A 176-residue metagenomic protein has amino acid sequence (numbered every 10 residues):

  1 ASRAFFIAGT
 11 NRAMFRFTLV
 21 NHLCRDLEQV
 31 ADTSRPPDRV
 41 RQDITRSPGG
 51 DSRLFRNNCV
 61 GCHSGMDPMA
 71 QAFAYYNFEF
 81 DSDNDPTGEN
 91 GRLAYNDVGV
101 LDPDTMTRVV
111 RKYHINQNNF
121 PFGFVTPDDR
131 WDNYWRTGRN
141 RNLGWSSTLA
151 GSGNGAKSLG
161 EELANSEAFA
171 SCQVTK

Functional and structural regions predicted by a protein language model:
A1-K176: Active-site substrate-binding loop specific to GH73 endo-beta-N-acetylglucosaminidase modules in bacterial autolysins
